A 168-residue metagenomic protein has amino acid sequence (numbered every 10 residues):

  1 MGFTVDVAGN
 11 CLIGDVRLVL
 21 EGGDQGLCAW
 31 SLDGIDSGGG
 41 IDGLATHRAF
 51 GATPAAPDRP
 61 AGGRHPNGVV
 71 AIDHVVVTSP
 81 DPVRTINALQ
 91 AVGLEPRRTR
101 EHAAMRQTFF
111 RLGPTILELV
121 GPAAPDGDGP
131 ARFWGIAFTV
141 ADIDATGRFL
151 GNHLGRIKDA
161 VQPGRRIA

Functional and structural regions predicted by a protein language model:
M1-R97, R111-A168: Glyoxalase I/VOC metalloenzyme domain signal
E101-A104: Structural preference for solvent-exposed beta-strand-turn elements and adjacent flexible terminal/loop segments within
T108: Aromatic/basic-lined ligand-recognition segments that form π-stacking hydrophobic pockets flanked by Lys/Arg to engage
